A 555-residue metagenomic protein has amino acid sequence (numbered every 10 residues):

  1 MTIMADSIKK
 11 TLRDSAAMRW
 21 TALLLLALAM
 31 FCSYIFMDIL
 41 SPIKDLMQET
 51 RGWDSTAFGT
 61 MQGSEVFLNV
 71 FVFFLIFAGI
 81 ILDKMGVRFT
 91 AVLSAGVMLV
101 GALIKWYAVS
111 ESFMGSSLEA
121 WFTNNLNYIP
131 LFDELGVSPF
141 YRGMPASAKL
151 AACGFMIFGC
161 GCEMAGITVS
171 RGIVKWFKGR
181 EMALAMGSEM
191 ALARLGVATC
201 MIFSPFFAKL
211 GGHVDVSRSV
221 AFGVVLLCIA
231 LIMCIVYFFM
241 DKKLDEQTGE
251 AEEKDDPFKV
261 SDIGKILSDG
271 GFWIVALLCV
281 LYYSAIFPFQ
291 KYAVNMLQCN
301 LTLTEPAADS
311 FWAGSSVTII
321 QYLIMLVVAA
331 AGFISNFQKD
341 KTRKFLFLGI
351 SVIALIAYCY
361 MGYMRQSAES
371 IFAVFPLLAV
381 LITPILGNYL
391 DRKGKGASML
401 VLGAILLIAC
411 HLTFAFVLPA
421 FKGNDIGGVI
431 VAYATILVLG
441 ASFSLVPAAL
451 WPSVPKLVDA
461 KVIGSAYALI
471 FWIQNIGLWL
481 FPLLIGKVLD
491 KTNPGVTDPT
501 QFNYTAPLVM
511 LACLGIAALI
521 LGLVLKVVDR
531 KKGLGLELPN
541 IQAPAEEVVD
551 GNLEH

Functional and structural regions predicted by a protein language model:
L40-K44, D269-G332, A354-A379, T383 (+2 more regions): Extracytoplasmic gate region of multi-pass secondary transporters
G63-I80, A373-L386: Central cavity-lining transmembrane alpha-helices of secondary-active solute carriers, predominantly the Major
V72-E119: Conserved MFS/SLC helix-loop-helix module at the cytosolic interface between two early adjacent transmembrane helices
L118-F122, F238-D262, K532-P544: Flexible cytoplasmic inter-helical loops of multi-pass small-molecule transporters
A148, G154-L192: Cytoplasmic helix-loop-helix junction between adjacent transmembrane helices in 12-TM secondary transporters
A183-A208, F471-P482: Glycine-rich segments within core transmembrane alpha-helices of 12-TM secondary carriers
S217-Y237, T505-V524: Symmetry-related core transmembrane helices of the 12-TM Major Facilitator Superfamily/SLC fold
F345-G362, S367, A373-L378, G396-L450: C-terminal transmembrane helical hairpin of 12-TM major facilitator-type secondary transporters
